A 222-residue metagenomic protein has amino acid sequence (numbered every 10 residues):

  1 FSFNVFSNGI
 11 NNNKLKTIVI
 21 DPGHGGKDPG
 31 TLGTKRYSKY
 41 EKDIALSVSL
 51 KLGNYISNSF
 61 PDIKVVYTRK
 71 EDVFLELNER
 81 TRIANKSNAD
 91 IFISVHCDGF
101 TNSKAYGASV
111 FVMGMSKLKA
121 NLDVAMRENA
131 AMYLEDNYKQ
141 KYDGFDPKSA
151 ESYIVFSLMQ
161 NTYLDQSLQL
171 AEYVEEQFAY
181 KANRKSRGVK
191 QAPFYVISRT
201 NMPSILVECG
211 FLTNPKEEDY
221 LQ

Functional and structural regions predicted by a protein language model:
S2-N4: N-terminal signal peptide c-region/cleavage motif recognized by signal peptidases
F6-F145, Q160-L164, L168-E172: Catalytic-core regions of hydrolytic enzymes
K39, C97-D98, E151-Q222: Active-site-adjacent mobile loop/cap segments within catalytic or ligand-binding domains
L118-K119, K148-S149, N214: Intrinsic-disorder/low-complexity, polar/charged segments
